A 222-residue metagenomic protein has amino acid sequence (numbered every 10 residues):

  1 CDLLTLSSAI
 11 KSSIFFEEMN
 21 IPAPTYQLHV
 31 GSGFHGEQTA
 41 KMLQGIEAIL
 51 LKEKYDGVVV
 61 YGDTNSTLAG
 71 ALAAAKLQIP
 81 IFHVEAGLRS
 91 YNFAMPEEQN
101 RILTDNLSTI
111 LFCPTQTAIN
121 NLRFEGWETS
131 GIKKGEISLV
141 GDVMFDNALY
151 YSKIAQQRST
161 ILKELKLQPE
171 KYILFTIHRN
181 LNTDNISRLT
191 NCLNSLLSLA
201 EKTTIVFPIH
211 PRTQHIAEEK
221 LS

Functional and structural regions predicted by a protein language model:
C1-P24: N-terminal glycine-rich anion-binding loop in soluble enzyme alpha/beta folds
D2-I10, L111-F112, T204-P211: Short internal beta-strands
L6-I10, H29, L107-R188: A nucleotide-sugar donor-handling region in carbohydrate enzymes
S13-F16, I21, I154-S222: Donor-nucleotide binding loops and adjacent catalytic segments primarily of GT-B fold Leloir glycosyltransferases
F15, Q27-I132: Active-site and donor-binding regions of nucleotide-sugar-utilizing enzymes
F16, G70, L122, A148 (+1 more regions): Hydrophobic packing residues within well-ordered alpha-helices of enzyme cores
V60-Y61, H83-E85, V140, T176 (+1 more regions): Short beta-strand segments
